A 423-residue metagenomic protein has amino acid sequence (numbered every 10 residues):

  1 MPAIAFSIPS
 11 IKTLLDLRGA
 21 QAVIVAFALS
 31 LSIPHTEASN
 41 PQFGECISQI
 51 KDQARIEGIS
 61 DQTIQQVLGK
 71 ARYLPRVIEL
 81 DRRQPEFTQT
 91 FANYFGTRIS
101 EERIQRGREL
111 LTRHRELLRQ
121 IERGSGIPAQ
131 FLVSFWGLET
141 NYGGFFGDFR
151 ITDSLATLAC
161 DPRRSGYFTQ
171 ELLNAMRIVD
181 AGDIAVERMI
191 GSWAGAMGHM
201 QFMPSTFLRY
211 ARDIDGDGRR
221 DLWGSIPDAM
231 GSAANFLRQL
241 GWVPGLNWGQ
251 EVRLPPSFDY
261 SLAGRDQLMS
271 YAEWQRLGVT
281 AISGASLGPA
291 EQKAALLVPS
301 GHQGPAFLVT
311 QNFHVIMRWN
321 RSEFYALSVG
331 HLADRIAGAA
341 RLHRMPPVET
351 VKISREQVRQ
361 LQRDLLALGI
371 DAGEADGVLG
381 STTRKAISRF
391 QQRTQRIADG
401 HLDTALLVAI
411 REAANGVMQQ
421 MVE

Functional and structural regions predicted by a protein language model:
M1-L17: N-terminal secretory signal peptides that target proteins for export/translocation
A20-S32: Bacterial N-terminal signal peptides
P34-A38: Sec/Tat signal peptide C-region and signal peptidase I cleavage site
N40, I59-E291, G304-V309, V315-A333 (+3 more regions): Catalytic glycan-binding domains that act on GlcNAc-containing polysaccharides
A54: Intrinsically disordered, low-complexity polar regions and short flexible loop motifs
I353-V358, R363-I410: Short acidic, glycine/serine/threonine-rich helix-capping segments at coil-helix boundaries
I410-E423: Intrinsically disordered, low-complexity Ser/Thr-rich linker and spacer segments in cell-wall-related proteins
